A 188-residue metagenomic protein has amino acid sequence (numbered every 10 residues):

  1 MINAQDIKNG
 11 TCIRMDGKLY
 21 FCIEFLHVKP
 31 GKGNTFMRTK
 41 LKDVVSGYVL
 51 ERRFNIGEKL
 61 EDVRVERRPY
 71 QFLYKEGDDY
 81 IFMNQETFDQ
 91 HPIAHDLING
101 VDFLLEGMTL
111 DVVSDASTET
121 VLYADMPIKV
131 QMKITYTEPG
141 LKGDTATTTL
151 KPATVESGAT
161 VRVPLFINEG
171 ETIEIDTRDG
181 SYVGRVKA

Functional and structural regions predicted by a protein language model:
I2-E156, T160-A188: Acidic-enriched and Gly/Ser
